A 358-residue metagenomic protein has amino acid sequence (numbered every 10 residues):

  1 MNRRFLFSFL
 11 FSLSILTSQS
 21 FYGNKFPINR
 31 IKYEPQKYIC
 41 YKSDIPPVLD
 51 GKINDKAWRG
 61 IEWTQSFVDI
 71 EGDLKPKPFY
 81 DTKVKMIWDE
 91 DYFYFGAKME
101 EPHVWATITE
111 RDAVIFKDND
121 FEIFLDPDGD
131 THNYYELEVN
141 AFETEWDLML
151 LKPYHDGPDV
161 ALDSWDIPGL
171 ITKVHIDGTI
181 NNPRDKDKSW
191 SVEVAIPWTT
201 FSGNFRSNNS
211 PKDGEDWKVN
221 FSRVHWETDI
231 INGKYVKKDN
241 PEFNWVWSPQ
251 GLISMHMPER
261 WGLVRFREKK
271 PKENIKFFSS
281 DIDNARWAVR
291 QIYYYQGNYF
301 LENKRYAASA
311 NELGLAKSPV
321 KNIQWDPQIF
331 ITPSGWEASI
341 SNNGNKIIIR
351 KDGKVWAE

Functional and structural regions predicted by a protein language model:
M1-F7: Bacterial N-terminal signal peptides that target proteins for export
F7-S8, F300: General helical structural elements
S8-F9, T228: Intrinsically disordered, low-complexity segments enriched in polar/charged small residues
L10-Q19: Hydrophobic h-region of N-terminal signal peptides that target proteins for export in Gram-negative bacteria
Q19-K304, V320-K321, W325-P327, T332-W336 (+1 more regions): Structural preference for beta-rich elements and adjacent junctions enriched in aromatics
Y306-N322: Short solvent-exposed beta->alpha transition segments
G344-E358: A short, surface-exposed beta-strand/turn
